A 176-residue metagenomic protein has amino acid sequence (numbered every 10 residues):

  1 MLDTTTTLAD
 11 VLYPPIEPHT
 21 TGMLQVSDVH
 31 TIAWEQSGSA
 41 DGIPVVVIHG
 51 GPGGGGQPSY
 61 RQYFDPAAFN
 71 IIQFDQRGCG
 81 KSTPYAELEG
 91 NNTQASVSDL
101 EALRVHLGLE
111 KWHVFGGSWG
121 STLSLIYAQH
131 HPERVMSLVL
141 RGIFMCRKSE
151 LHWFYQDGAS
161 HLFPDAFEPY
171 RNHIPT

Functional and structural regions predicted by a protein language model:
M1-M23: An N-terminal hydrophobic leader/cap segment in hydrolases
M23-P84, R104-V105: Conserved HGGG/HGGXW glycine-rich cap/lid loop of the alpha/beta-hydrolase fold
G54, S121, M145-C146: Active-site micro-motifs of SAM-dependent methyltransferase domains
P84-V97, S149-D157: Catalytic nucleophile-loop/oxyanion-hole region of alpha/beta-hydrolase and closely related hydrolase-like folds
Q94-W112: Conserved acidic catalytic loop of the alpha/beta-hydrolase fold
V114-G116, R141: Short beta-strand immediately N-terminal to the catalytic nucleophile in serine-hydrolase-like folds
S121-P132, L138: Short glycine-enriched nucleophile-adjacent loop and the immediately C-terminal alpha-helix near the catalytic center
E133-T176: A catalytic-pocket lid/entrance helix-loop region that shapes and gates access to the active site across common
